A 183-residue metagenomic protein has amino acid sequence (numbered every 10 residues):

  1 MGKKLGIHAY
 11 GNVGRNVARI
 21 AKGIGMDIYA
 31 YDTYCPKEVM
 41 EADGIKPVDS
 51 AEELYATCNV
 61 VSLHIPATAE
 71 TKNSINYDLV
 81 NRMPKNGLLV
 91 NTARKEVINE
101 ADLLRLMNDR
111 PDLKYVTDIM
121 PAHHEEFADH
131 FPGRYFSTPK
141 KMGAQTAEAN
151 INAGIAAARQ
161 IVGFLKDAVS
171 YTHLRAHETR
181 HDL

Functional and structural regions predicted by a protein language model:
M1-N16: Glycine-rich NAD(P)-binding loop of Rossmann-like domains
G23-M26: Conserved S-adenosyl-L-methionine
Y29: Conserved beta-strand positions in the Rossmann-like core of class I SAM-dependent methyltransferases
D32: Conserved acidic E/D residue at the C-terminus of a beta-strand in Rossmann-like folds
C35-D129: Rossmann-like adenosine-cofactor binding region
I119-V169: Adenosine-phosphate binding glycine-rich loop
T172-T179: Conserved small/polar residues in nucleotide/adenosyl-binding loops
